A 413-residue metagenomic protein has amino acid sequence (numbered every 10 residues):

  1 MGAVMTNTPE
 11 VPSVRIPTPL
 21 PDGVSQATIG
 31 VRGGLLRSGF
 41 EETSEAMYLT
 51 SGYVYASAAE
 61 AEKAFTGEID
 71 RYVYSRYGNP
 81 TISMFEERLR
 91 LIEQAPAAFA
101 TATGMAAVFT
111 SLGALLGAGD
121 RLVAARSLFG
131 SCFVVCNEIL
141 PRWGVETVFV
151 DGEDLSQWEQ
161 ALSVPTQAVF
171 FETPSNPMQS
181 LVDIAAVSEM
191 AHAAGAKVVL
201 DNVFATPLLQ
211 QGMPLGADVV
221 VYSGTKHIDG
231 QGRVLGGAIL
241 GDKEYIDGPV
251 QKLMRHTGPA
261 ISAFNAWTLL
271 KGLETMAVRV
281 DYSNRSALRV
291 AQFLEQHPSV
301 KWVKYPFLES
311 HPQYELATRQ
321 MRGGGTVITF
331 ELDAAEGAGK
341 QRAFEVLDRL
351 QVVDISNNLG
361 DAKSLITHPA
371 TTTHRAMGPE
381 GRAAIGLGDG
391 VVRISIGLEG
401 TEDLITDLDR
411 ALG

Functional and structural regions predicted by a protein language model:
M1-V14, N137-E138, E146-V148, Q160 (+3 more regions): PLP-dependent enzyme catalytic core of the Aspartate aminotransferase-like
A3-N79, E87: N-terminal "arm"/small-domain region of PLP-dependent enzymes with the aminotransferase-like
T6-G23, A27-G39, A97-H297, K304: Conserved PLP-enzyme active-site core in the AAT-like
G34-L35, L49-Y55, F204, K226 (+6 more regions): Glycine-rich beta-alpha junction loops
G52-Y53, G241-I246, L273, L332-A338: Short loop segments at secondary-structure junctions
S57-F109, S131-E138: Conserved N-terminal alpha-helix of the aminotransferase class I/II PLP-enzyme fold
I92, L294-P298, L350: Acidic-histidine catalytic/liganding microenvironments
W302-V392, I396: Conserved C-terminal alpha-helix-loop-beta "cap" of PLP-dependent enzymes that closes/shapes the active-site mouth
